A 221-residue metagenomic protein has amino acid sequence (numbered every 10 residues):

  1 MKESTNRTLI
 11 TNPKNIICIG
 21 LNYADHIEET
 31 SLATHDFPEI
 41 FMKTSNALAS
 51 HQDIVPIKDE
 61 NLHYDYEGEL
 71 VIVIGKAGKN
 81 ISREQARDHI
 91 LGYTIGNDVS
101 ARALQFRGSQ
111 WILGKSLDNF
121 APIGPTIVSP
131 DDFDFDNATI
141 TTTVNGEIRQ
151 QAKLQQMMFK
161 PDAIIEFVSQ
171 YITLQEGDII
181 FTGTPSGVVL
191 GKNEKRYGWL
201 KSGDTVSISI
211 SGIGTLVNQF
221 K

Functional and structural regions predicted by a protein language model:
M1-L62, Y66: Extended, compositionally biased flexible segments
E3-L9, H26, L32, R102-K221: Catalytic-pocket segment enriched in acidic/His residues
I27-E28, H51, I81-R83, A103-Q105: Short helix/loop capping segments that flank catalytic or ligand/cofactor-binding pockets
E39-P56, K79, N119-P125, P185-L190 (+1 more regions): Short catalytic-site patches enriched in acidic/histidine residues that coordinate or position cofactors/metals
G68-L70: Ligand-binding beta-strand-loop-alpha-helix segment within the catalytic cores of soluble metabolic enzymes
G78-I81, D132-D134: Short helix-loop capping/hinge motifs at secondary-structure junctions, enriched in acidic/polar residues
K79-Y93: N-terminal accessory regions of nucleic-acid-interacting proteins
